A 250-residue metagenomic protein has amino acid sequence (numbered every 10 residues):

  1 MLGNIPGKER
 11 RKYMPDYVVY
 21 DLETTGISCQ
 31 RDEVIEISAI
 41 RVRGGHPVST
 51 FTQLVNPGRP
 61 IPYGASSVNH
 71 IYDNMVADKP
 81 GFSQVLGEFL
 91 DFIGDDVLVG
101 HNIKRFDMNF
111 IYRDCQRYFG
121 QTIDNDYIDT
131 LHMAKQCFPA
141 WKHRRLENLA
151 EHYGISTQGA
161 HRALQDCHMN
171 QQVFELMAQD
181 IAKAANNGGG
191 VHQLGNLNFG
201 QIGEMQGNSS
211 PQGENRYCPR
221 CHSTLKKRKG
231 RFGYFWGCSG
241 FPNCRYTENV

Functional and structural regions predicted by a protein language model:
L2-Q121, N125, P139-T157: Conserved non-catalytic scaffold segment of RNase H-like nuclease domains
L2-Y13, V173-V250: Acidic two-metal-ion nuclease catalytic site recognized across multiple nuclease folds, prominently DnaQ/RNase D-T
Y20, I128, Q165: Active-site flanking residues adjacent to catalytic metal/cofactor-binding acidic residues
L22-T25, T130, N170: Ser/Thr-centric signal marking residues that sit in or immediately flank functional binding/regulatory motifs
V85, M169-N170, G237: Short Asp/Glu-rich motifs
V97-F106, F110, D114, W141-S210: Acidic, Mg2+-coordinating catalytic module of metal-dependent nucleases/exonucleases that use a two-metal-ion mechanism
D124-K135: A short, structured active-site edge motif that brings together acidic residues
